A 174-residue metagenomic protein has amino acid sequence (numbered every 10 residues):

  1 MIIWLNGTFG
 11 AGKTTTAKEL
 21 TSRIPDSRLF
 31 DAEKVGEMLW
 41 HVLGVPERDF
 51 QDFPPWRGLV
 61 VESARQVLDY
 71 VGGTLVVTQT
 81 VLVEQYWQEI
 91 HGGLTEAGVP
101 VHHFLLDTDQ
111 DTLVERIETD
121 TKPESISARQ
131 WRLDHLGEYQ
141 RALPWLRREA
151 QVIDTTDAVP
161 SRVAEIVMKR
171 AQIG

Functional and structural regions predicted by a protein language model:
I2: Walker A (P-loop) ATP-phosphate-binding motif of ABC ATPase nucleotide-binding domains
L5: Hydrophobic anchor at the beta1->P-loop junction of P-loop NTPases
F9: The conserved Walker
G12: Conserved glycine(s) of the Walker
T15-E62: Conserved substrate/cofactor phosphate-moiety recognition/catalytic segment in nucleotide-dependent phosphotransferases
D52-L105: Glycine-rich phosphate-binding loop used to anchor ATP phosphates in small-molecule kinases, encompassing both
T95-E118, I153: Conserved phosphate-donor/acceptor-positioning beta-strand/loop module used by diverse small-molecule
T119-I166, G174: Small-molecule kinase domains that catalyze NTP-dependent phosphoryl transfer to phosphate-bearing small molecules
